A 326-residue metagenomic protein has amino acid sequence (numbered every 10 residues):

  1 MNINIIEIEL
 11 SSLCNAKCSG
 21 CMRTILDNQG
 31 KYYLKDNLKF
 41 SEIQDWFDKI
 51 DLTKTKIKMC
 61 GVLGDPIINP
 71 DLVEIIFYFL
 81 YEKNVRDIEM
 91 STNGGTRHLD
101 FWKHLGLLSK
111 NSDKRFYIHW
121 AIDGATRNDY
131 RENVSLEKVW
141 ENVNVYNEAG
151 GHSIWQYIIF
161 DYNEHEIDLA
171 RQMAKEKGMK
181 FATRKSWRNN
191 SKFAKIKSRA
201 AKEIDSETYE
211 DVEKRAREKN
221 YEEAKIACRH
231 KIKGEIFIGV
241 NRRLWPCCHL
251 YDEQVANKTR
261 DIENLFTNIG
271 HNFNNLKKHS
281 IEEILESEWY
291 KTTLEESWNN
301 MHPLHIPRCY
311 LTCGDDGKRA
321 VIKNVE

Functional and structural regions predicted by a protein language model:
M1, G151-I154, Y162-V255, M301-K318 (+1 more regions): A C-terminal junction/extension of Radical SAM enzymes
M1-F40, C247-H249: Canonical Radical SAM [4Fe-4S] cluster-binding loop centered on the CxxxCxxC motif and its immediate flanking residues
M1-N4, T24, N28, R243-L244 (+1 more regions): Flexible mid-to-C-terminal extensions adjoining Fe-S/redox cofactors in radical SAM and related proteins
N4, T53, I232: Exposed loop/turn and edge beta-strand positions of beta-sandwich/beta-sheet ligand-binding modules
I6, L10, C14-N15, D65 (+6 more regions): Generic structural signal for small/hydrophobic residues in well-ordered secondary structure, especially within
S19, P66-I67: A short, conserved beta-strand element in the Rossmann-like catalytic core that flanks the donor/metal-binding loop
D27-K31, T126-R131, F193-A194: A short acidic, helix-capping loop that chelates divalent metal ions and anchors anionic groups
N37-C60, N69-S186: Radical SAM/AdoMet-radical enzyme domain recognition
